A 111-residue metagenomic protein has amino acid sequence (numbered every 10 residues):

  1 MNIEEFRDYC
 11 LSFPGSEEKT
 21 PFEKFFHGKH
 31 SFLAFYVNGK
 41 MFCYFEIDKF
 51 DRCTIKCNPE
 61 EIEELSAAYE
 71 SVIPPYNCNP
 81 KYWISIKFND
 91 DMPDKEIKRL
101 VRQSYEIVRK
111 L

Functional and structural regions predicted by a protein language model:
M1-L111: Charge-dense, helix-prone N-terminal extensions
